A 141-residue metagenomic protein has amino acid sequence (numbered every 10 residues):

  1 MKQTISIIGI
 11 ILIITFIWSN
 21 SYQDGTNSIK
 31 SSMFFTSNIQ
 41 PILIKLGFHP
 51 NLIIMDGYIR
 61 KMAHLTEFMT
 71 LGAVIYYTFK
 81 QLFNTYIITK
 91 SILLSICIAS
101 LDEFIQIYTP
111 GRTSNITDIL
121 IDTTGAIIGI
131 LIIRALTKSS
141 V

Functional and structural regions predicted by a protein language model:
M1-Y108, I116-T117, T123-V141: Bulky hydrophobic segments
